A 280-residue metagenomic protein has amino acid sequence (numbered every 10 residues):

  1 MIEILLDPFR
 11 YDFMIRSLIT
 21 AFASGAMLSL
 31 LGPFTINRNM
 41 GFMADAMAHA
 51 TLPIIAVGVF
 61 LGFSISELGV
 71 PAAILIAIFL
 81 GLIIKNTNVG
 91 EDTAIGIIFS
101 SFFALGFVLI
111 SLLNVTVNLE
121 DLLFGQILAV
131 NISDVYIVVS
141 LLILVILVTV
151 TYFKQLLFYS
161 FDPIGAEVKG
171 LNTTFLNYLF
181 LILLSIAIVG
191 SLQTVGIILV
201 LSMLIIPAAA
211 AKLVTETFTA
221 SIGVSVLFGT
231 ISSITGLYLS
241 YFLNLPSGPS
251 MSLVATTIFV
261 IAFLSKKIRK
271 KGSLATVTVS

Functional and structural regions predicted by a protein language model:
M1-A26, S273-T276: Membrane-interfacial amphipathic/re-entrant helices at transmembrane-helix boundaries
I2-Y11, T116-V130, Y238-Y241: Membrane-interface helix termini and inter-helical loops of multi-pass transporters
F13-T20, L119-I146: Loop-to-helix entry region at the N-terminal start of transmembrane alpha-helices in multi-pass membrane transporters
S17, S66-A73, D92-G96, V139 (+2 more regions): Loop-to-transmembrane alpha-helix initiation sites
P33-V115, K212-G223, S240-L243, K267-I268: Short loop segments and helix-boundary regions at transmembrane helix junctions of multi-pass inner-membrane proteins
L147-F180: Membrane-helix/interface signature in polytopic inner-membrane proteins
I198-P249: Transmembrane alpha-helical segments in multi-pass inner-membrane proteins
L245-S252, T256-S280: Cytosolic-side transmembrane-helix boundaries in multi-pass membrane proteins
